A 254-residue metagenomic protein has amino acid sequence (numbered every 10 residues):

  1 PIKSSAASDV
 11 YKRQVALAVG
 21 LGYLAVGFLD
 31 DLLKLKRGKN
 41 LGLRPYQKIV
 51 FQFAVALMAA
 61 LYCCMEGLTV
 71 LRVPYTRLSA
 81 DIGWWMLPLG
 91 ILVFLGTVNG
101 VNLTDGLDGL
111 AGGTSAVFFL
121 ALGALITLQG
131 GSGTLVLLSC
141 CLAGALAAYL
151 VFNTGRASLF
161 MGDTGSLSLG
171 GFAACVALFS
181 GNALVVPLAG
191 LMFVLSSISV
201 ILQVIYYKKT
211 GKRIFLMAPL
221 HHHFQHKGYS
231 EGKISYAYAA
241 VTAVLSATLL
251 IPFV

Functional and structural regions predicted by a protein language model:
P1-A7, Y11: Single conserved hydrophobic/aromatic residue that forms the stacking wall/gate of nucleotide- or nucleobase-binding
S8-D9, F28-K36, A60-V73: Transmembrane alpha-helix boundary signature
K12-V26, T76-V101, V136-G144: Membrane-embedded alpha-helical segments that form the functional core of polytopic membrane enzymes, especially those
R13-A18, Y46-V50, P88, L135-S139 (+3 more regions): Hydrophobic alpha-helical transmembrane segments
L24, L57, V98-N99, G123-T127 (+4 more regions): Alpha-helical transmembrane segments of multipass membrane proteins
L29-A54, T76-M86, L95-T114, Y149-S168 (+1 more regions): Interhelical loop and helix-boundary elements at the membrane-water interface of polytopic inner-membrane proteins
A116-Q129, T164-V185: Interfacial segments of multi-pass membrane proteins
G232-P252: Final/C-terminal transmembrane alpha-helix of multipass membrane proteins
